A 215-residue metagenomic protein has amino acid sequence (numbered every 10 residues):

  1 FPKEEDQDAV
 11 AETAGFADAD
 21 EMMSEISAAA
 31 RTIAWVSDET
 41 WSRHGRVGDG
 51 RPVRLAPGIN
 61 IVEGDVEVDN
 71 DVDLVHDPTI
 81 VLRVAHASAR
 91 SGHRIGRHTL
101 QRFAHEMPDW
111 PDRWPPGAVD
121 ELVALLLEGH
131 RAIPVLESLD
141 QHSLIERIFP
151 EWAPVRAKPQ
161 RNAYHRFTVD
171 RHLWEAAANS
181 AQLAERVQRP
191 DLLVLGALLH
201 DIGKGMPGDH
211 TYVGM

Functional and structural regions predicted by a protein language model:
F1-R31, W35-D38, T168, L183-M215: Divalent metal-dependent catalytic cores for phosphoryl transfer on phosphate-bearing substrates
A11, D18, D38, R43-E146 (+1 more regions): A cross-family structural signal marking well-folded subdomains
H98-V213: Acidic/His-rich, divalent-metal-binding segments that scaffold phosphate/diphosphate chemistry
